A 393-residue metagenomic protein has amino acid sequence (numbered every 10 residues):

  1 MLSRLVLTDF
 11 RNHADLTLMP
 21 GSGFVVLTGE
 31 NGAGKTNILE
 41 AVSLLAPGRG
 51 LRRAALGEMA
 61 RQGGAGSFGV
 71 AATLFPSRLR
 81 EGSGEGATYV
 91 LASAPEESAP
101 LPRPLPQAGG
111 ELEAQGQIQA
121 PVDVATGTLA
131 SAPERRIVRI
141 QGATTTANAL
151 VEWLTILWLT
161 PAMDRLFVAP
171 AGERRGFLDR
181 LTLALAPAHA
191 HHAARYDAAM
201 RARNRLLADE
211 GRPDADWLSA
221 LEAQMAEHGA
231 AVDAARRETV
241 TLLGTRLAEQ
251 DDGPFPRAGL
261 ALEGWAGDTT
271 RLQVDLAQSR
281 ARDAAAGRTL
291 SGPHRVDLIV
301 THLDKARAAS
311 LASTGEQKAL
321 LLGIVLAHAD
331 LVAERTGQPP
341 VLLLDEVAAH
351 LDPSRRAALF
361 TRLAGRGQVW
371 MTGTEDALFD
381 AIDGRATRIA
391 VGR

Functional and structural regions predicted by a protein language model:
M1-E30, L44, R61-A65, P76 (+5 more regions): Conserved NTPase motor "head" modules and their coupling/switch loops across ABC/AAA+ ATPases, GTPases, and GHKL ATPases
K35: Conserved lysine of the Walker
A46-R78, E85-P100, L112-E173, F177-H189 (+3 more regions): Nucleotide-state sensing region of NTPase/ATPase domains
L157, W370, T387-A390: Hydrophobic/aromatic beta-strand patches that form the interior of the parallel beta-sheet core in alpha/beta enzyme
M163-E249, P254: An accessory alpha-helical subdomain
D345-V347: Walker B catalytic acidic pair
